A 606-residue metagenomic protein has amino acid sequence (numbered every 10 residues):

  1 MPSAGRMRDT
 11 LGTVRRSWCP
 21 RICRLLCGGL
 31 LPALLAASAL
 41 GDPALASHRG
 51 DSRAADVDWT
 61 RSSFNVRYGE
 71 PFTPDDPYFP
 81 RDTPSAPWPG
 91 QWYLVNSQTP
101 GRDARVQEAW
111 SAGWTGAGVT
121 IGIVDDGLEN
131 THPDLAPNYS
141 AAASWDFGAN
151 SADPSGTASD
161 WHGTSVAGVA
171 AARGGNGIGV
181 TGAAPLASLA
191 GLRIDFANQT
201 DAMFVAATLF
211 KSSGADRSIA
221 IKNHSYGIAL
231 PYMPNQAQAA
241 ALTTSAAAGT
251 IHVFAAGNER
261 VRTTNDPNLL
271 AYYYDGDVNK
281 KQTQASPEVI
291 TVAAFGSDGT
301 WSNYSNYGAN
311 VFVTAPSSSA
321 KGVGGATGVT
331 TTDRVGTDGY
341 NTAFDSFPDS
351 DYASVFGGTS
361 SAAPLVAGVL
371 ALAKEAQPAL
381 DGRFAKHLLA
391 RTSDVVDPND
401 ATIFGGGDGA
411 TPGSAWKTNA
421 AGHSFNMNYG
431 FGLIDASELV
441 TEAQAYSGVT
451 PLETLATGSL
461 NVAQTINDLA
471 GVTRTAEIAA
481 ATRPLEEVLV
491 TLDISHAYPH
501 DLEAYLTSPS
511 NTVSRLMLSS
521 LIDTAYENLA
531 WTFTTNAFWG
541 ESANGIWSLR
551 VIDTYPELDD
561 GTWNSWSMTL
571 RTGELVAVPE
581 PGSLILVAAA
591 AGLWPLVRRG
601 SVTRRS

Functional and structural regions predicted by a protein language model:
M1-C23, S601-S606: N-terminal secretory signal peptides that target proteins for export/translocation
D42-G118, P133-D134: Protease zymogen maturation seam
S52, Q98, V106-Q107, V119-I121 (+6 more regions): Subtilisin-like peptidase catalytic core
F64-R102, A149-T157, A207-D216, R262-K281 (+3 more regions): Surface-exposed intrinsically disordered loops and tails
D125, V278-E375, A379: Extracellular S/T/G-rich loop segment that most often corresponds to the catalytic His/Ser-adjacent loop
G191, A215-H224, E288-V289, Y352 (+1 more regions): C-terminal subdomain of the subtilisin-like protease fold in secreted/lumenal serine endopeptidases
A443-A577: Loop and turn regions of beta-sandwich accessory domains that flank beta-strands and are enriched in small/polar
P579-R598: A short, hydrophobic C-terminal helix/tail in secreted or cell-surface proteins
